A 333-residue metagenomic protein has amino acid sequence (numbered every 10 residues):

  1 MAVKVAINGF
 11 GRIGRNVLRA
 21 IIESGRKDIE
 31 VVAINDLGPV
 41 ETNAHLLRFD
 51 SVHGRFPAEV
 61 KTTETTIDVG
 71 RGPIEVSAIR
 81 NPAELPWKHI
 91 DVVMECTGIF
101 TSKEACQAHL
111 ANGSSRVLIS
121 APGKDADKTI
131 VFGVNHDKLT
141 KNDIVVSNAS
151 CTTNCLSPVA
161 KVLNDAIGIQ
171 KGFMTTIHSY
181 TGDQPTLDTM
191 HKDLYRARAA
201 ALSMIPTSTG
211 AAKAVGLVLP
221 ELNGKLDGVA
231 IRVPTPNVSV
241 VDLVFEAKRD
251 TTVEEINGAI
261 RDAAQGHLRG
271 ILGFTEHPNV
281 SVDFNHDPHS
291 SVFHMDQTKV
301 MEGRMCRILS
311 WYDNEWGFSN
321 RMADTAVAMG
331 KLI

Functional and structural regions predicted by a protein language model:
M1-A197, D324, L332-I333: N-terminal Rossmann-like NAD(P) cofactor-binding subdomain of oxidoreductases, focused on the glycine-rich
K4-A6, V145-S147, V241-A247, C306-Y312: Short glycine-rich or small-residue beta-strand-to-loop segments that form or flank ligand, phosphate, metal/Fe-S
R12, N16, A20, A108 (+6 more regions): Alpha-helical scaffold segments in soluble metabolic enzymes
E23-P86, G168-K171, T176-C306: C-terminal substrate-binding/catalytic lobe of Rossmann-fold NAD(P)-dependent oxidoreductases
V40, K124, A212, E315-W316: Alpha-helix N-cap/helix-start and coil->helix boundary motif
T97-G98, C151, T207, K248 (+1 more regions): Structured loop/turn residues at secondary-structure junctions
N154, T251, W316-G317: A generic structural signal for alpha-helix starts
N285-I333: NAD(P)-dependent Rossmann-like dehydrogenase/reductase catalytic/cofactor-binding core
